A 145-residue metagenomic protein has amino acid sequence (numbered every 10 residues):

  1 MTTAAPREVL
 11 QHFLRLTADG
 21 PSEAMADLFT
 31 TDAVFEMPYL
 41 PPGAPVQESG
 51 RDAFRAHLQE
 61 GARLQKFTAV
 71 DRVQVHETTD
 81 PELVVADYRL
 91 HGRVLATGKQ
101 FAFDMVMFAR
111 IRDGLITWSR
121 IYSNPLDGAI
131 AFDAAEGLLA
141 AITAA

Functional and structural regions predicted by a protein language model:
M1-D27, T31, G137-A145: Short, low-complexity N-terminal intrinsically disordered segments enriched in polar/charged residues
T2-T3, G43-Q47, G98: Alpha-helix initiation/capping motif
T2-T3, M37, V84-A86: A short alpha-helix capping/helix-coil boundary motif
V9-A18, G43-Q47, A62-K66, D87-R89: Short, mixed-charge, low-aromatic patches
F13, M25-A26, A33, G50 (+4 more regions): Hydrophobic pocket/interface hotspot
E23, T30-P81: A solvent-exposed, acidic/Ser-Thr-rich amphipathic alpha-helical stretch
A62-A145: A beta-strand edge to alpha-helix "cap/lid" segment located at domain peripheries
